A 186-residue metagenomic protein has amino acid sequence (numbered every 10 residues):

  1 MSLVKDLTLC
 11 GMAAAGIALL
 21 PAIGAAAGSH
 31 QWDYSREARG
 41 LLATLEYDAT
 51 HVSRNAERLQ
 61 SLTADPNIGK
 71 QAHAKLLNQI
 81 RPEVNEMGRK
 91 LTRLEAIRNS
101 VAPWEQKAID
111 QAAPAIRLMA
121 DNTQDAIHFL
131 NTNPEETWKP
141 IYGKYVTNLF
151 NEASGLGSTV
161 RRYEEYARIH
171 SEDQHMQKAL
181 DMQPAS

Functional and structural regions predicted by a protein language model:
M1-M12: Bacterial N-terminal signal peptides that target proteins for export
L9-C10, Q31-S35, N99: Homeobox/homeodomain signature
C10-A22: Bacterial N-terminal signal peptides
A22-I23, A115: Generic detector of short, well-ordered, non-transmembrane alpha-helical segments enriched in hydrophobic residues
G24-G28: Boundary at the C-terminal end of the N-terminal hydrophobic targeting segment
H30-N67, A126-S186: C-terminal amphipathic alpha-helix
L45-A115, T159, Y163: Alpha-helical segments in soluble extracytoplasmic regions
T92-L149: Surface-exposed, polar helix/loop patches in the mature regions of secreted/periplasmic/lumenal proteins that form
